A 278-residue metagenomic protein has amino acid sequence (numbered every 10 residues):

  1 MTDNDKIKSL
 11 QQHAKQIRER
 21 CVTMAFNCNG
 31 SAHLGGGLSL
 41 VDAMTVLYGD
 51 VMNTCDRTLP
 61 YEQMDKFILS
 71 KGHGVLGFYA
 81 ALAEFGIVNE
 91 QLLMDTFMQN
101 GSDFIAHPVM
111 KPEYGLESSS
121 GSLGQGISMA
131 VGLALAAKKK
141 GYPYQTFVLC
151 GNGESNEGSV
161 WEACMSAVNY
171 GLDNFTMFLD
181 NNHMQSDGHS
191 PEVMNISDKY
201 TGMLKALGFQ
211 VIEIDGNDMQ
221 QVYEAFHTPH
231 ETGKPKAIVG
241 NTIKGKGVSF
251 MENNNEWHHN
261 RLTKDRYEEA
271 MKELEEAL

Functional and structural regions predicted by a protein language model:
M1-I17: N-terminal hydrophobic or amphipathic helices/low-complexity stretches enriched in small/hydrophobic/Pro/Gly
A14-S31, D180-H183: N-terminal capping segment at the start of a domain
C28, L38-Y170: Cofactor-binding active-site loop characterized by glycine-rich and histidine/acidic residues
Y79-A80, V109, S159-W161, D187-P191 (+1 more regions): Short acidic, glycine/serine/threonine-rich loops at helix termini
E117, N169-V193, E213: A short, conserved beta-to-alpha structural element at the edge of catalytic cores that scaffolds binding
G141-Y144, P191-A225, E275-L278: Conserved thiamine diphosphate
E157-N182, A237-V239: A short alpha/beta connector and helix-capping loop motif
M219-L278: Glycine/aspartate-rich loop-and-adjacent alpha/beta segment that forms the canonical ThDP
